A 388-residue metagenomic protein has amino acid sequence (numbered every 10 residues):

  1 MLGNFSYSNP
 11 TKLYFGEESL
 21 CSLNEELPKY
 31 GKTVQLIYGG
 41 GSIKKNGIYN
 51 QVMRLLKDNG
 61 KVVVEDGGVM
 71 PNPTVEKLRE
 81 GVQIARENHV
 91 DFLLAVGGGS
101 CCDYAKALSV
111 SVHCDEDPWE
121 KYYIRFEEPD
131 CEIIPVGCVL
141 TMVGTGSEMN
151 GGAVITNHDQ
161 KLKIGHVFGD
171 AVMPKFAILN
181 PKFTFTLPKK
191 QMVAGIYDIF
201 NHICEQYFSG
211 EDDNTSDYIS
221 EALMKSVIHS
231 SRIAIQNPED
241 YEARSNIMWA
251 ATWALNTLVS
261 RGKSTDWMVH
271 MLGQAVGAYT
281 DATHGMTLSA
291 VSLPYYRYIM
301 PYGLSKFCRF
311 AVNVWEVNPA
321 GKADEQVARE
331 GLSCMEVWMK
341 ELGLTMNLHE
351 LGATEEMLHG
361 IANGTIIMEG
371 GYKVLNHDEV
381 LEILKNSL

Functional and structural regions predicted by a protein language model:
M1-F92, L348: ATP/NTP phosphate-donor binding region
T11, C114-D212, R309: A glycine/threonine-rich phosphate-anchoring loop and its flanking beta-alpha core in nucleotide/phosphate-binding
R79-V82, C101-D115, M149-G152: Short Gly/Thr/Asp-enriched flexible loops that form oxyanion-binding sites at enzyme active sites
V90-K106, T141-S147, Y279: Glycine/serine-rich anion-binding loops at beta->alpha junctions that coordinate negatively charged ligand groups
A171, V314, N318-L388: C-terminal charged capping/lid subdomain of soluble metabolic enzymes
F200-C204, R244-L255, S292, M335 (+3 more regions): Short alpha-helical scaffolding segments that buttress acidic/His motifs in well-ordered protein cores
Q206-S333: Active-site segments that bind and position negatively charged phosphate/pyrophosphate groups
